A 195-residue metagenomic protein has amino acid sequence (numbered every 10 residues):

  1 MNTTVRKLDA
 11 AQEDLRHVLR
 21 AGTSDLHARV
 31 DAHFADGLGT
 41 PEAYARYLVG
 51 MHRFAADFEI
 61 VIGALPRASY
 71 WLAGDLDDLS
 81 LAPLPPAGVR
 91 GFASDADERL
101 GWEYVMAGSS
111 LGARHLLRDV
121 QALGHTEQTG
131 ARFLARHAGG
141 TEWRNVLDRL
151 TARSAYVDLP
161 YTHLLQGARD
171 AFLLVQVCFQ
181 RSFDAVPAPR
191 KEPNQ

Functional and structural regions predicted by a protein language model:
M1-Q195: Metal- and O2-centered redox machinery and metal/ROS homeostasis
